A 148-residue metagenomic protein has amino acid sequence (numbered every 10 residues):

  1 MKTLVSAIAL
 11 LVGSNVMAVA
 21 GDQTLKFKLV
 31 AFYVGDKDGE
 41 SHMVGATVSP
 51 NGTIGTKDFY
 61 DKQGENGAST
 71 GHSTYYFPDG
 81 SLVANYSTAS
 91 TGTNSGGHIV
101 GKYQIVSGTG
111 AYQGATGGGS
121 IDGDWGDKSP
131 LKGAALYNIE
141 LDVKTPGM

Functional and structural regions predicted by a protein language model:
M1-L4: Positively charged n-region of N-terminal signal peptides that target proteins for export
S6-L10: Hydrophobic helical h-region of N-terminal Sec-dependent signal peptides in bacterial secretory/periplasmic proteins
G13-N15: N-terminal signal peptide c-region/cleavage motif recognized by signal peptidases
V19-M148: Beta-strand-enriched cores of mature, soluble protein domains
